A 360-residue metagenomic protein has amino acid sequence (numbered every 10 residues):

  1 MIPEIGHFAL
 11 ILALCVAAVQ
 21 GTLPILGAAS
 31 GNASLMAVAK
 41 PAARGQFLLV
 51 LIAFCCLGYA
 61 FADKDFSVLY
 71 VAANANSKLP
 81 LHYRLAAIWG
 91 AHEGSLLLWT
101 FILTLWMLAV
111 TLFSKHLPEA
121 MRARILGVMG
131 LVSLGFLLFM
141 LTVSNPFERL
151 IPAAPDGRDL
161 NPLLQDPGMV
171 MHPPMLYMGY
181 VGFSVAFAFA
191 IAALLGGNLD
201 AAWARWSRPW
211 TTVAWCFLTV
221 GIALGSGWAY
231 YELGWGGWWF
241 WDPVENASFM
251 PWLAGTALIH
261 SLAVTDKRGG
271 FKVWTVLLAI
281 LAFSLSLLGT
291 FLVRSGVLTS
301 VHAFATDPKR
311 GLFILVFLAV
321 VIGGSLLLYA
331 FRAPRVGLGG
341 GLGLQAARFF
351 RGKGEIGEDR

Functional and structural regions predicted by a protein language model:
M1-R360: Polytopic transmembrane helical bundles with strong interfacial aromatic enrichment
